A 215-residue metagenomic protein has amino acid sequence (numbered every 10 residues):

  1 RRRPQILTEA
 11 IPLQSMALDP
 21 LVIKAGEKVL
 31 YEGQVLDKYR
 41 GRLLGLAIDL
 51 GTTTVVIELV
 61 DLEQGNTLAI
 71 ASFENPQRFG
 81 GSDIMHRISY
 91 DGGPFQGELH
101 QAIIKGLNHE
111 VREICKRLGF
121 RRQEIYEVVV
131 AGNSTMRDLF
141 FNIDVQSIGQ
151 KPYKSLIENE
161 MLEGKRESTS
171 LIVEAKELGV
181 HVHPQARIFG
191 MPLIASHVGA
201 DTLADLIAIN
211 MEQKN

Functional and structural regions predicted by a protein language model:
R1-A47, T52, Q64, Q101 (+2 more regions): Nucleotide/phosphate-binding catalytic cleft detector across ATP-hydrolyzing and phosphate-transferring enzymes
I57, A71, E110, I114: N-terminal cofactor/phosphate-binding cores enriched in small/glycine residues, especially glycine-rich loops such as
E58, V129: Short, conserved beta-strand segments within well-ordered enzyme catalytic domains that often line or immediately flank
L59-G97: Short glycine-rich, Thr/Ser-proximal phosphate-binding strand/loop in the N-terminal lobe of ATP-dependent enzymes
F95-G106, C115: Adenine-nucleotide phosphate-binding core of ATP-dependent small-molecule kinases
